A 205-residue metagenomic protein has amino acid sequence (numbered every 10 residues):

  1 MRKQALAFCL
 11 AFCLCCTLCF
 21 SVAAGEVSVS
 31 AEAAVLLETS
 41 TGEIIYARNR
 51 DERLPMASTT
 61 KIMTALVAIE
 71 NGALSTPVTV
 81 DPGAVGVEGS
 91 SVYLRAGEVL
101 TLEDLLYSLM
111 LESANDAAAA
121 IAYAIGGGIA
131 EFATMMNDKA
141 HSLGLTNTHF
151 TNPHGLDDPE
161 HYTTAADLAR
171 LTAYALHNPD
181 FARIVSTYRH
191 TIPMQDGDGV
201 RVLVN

Functional and structural regions predicted by a protein language model:
Q4-T59, L74-T76, A133: Beta-lactamase-like hydrolase cores
V27-A31, G128-N205: Penicillin-recognizing serine hydrolase domain
S30-A33, E38, R50-E52, L74-T76 (+4 more regions): Envelope-exposed proteins and targeting segments
Y46-V67, P77-V78, L100-S108: Short active-site loop at a secondary-structure junction that contains or immediately precedes the catalytic residue(s)
L66-A73, Y123-G126, R170-Y174: Short glycine/serine- and small hydrophobic-enriched flexible loop segments
E70-G83, D180-T187: Short, well-structured active-site flanking segments
P82-A96, M136-H149: Active-site helix/loop module of the DD-peptidase/beta-lactamase fold, centered on the serine-lysine SxxK catalytic
E88-A120, R201-N205: Conserved catalytic neighborhood of penicillin-recognizing serine enzymes
